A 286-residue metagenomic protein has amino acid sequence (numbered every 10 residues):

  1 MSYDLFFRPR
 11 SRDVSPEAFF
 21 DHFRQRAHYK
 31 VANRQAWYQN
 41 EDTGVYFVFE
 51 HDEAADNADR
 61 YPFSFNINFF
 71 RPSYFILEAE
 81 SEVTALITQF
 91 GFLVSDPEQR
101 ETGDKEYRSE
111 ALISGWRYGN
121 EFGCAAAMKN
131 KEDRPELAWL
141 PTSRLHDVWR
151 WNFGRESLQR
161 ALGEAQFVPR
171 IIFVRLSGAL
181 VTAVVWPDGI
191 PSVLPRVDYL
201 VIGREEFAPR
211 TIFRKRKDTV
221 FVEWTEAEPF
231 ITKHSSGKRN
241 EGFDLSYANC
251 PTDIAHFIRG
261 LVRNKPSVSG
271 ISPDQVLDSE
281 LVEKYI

Functional and structural regions predicted by a protein language model:
M1-Q39, R134-R144, W149-F153, E283-I286: Short, extreme N-terminal segment that most often corresponds to the first beta-strand
S2, R12-E17, T102, R108 (+2 more regions): Secondary-structure junction/capping motif
F6-V14, A18-H28, N40-V48, F69-G91: Long alpha-helical, hydrophobic tracts
R24-Y74, F207-S246, D253: Short, intrinsically disordered low-complexity segments
N33-R34, G44, S64-L158: Internal, hydrophobic cores of structured domains that mediate oligomerization or house catalytic pockets within large
A55-F65, L93, T182-V185, L194-R196: Short, well-ordered strand-loop elements centered on a beta-strand within folded domains, enriched for acidic residues
E110-D218: Aromatic/basic-lined ligand-recognition segments that form π-stacking hydrophobic pockets flanked by Lys/Arg to engage
V184, G189-I286: Extended non-globular C-terminal regions
